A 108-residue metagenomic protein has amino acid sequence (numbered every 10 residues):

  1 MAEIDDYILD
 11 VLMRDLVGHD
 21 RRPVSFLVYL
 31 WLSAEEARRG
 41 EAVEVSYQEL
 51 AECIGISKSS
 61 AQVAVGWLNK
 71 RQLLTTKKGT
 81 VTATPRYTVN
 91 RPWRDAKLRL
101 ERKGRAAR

Functional and structural regions predicted by a protein language model:
M1-C53, T82, A107: Short recognition helix of helix-turn-helix/winged-helix DNA-binding domains
Q62-R108: Winged-helix/helix-turn-helix nucleic-acid-interaction surface
